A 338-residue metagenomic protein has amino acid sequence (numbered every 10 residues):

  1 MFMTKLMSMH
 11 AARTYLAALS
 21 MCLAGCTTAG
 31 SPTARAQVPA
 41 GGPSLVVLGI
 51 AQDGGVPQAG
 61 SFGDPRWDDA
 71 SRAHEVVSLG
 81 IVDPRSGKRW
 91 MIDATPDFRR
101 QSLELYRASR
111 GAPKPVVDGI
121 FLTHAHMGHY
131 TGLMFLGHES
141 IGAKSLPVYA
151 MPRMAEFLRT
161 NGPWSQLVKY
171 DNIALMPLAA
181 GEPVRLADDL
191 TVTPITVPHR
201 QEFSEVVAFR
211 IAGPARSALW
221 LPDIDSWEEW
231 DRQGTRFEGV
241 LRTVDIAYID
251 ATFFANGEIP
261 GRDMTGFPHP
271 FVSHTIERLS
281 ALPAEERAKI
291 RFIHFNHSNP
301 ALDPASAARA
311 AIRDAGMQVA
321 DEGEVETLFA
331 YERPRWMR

Functional and structural regions predicted by a protein language model:
M3-L16: Bacterial N-terminal signal peptides that target proteins for export
P32-A112, L175-V240, E324-R338: Core dinuclear metal-dependent hydrolase active-site scaffold
W90-I92, F121, A218-W220, A247 (+1 more regions): Residue-level marker for buried hydrophobic side chains located in beta-strands that build the well-ordered beta-sheet
D97-I141: Di-metal (Zn2+ and/or Mg2+/Mn2+) metal-binding site signature of metallo-dependent hydrolases with the MBL/beta-CASP
P113-P115, H138-K144, L167, E238-R242 (+1 more regions): Short, conserved loop/helix-junction motifs that constitute active-site signature segments in enzyme catalytic cores
L146-M154, Y248: Short internal beta-strands
A215-S217, D225-V325: Cap/insert and terminal regions of metallo-dependent hydrolase folds
